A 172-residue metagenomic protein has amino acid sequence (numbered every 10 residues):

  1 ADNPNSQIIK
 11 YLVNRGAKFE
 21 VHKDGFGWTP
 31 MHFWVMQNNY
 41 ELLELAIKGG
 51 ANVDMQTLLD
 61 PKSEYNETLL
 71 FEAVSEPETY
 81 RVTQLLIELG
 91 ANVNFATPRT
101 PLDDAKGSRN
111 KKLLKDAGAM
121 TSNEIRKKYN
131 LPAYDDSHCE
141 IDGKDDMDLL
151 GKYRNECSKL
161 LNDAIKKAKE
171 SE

Functional and structural regions predicted by a protein language model:
A1, H22-H32, Q56-E72, A96-D104 (+1 more regions): Ankyrin-repeat boundary/"N-cap" motif
P4, N38, P77-E78, R109: Ankyrin-repeat intra-repeat helix-capping/turn positions
K10-F19, E44-V53, Q84-N92, K115-T121: Ankyrin repeat domain, specifically the short helix-to-loop turn at the C-terminus of the second helix of each repeat
M31, T57-L58, L70, P77 (+5 more regions): Alpha-helical protein-protein interaction modules
L89, D103-E172: Ankyrin-repeat-protein effector appendages
